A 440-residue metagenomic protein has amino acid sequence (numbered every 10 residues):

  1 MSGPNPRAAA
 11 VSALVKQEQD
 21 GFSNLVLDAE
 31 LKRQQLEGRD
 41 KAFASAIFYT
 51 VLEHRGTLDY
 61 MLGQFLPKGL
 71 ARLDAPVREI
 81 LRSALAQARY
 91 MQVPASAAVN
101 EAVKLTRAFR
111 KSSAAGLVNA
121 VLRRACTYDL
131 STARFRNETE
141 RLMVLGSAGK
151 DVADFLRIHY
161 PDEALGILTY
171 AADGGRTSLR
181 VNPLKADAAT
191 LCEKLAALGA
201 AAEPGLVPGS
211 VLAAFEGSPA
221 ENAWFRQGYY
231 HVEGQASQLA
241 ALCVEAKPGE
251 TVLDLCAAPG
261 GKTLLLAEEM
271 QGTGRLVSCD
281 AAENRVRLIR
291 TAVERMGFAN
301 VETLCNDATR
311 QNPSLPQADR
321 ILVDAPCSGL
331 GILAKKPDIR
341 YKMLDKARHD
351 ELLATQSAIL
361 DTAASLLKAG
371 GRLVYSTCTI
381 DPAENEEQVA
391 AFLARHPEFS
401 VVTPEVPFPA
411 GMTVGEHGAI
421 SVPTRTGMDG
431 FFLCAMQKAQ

Functional and structural regions predicted by a protein language model:
M1-Q440: S-adenosylmethionine
